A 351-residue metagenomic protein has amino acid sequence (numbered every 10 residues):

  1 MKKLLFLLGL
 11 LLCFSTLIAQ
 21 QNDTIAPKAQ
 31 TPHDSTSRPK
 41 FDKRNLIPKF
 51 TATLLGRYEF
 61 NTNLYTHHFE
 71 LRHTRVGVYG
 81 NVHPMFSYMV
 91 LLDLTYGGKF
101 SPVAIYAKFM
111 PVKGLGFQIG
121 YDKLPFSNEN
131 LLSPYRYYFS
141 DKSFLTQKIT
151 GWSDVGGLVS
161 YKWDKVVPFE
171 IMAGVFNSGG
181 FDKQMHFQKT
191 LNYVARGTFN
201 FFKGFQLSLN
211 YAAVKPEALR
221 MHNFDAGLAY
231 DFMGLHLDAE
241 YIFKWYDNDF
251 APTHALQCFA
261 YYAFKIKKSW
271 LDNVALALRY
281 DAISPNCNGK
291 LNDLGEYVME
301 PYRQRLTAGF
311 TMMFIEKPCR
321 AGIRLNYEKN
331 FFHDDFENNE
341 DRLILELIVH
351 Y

Functional and structural regions predicted by a protein language model:
M1-T31, S35: Cleavable N-terminal export/targeting peptides
G9, G56, G80, G157 (+6 more regions): Small side chains
N22-D23, T62-L64, H83, Y106-M110 (+3 more regions): Outer-membrane beta-barrel pore domains
R38-G180, K189-Y193, T198-Q206, F259 (+1 more regions): Outer membrane beta-barrel
F181-M185, A213-P216: Short helix-to-loop capping/linker segments positioned immediately adjacent to catalytic or ligand/cofactor-binding
Q184-T190, T253: Interfacial loop-to-helix transition and helix-capping segments at the boundaries of transmembrane helices
